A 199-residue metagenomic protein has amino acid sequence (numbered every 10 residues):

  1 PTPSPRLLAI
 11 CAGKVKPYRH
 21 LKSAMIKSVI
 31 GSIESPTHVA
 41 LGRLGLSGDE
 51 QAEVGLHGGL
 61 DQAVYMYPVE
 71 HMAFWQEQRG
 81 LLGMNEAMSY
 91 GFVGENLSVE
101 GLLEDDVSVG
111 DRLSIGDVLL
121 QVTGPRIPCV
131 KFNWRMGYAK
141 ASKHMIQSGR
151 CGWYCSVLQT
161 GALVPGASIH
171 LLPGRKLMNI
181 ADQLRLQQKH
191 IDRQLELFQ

Functional and structural regions predicted by a protein language model:
P1-I115, L119-K131, K140, P173-Q199: Electropositive, beta-rich accessory/interaction domains or terminal extensions that provide binding surfaces
G94, C151-G152, G166: Hydrophobic, well-ordered secondary-structure segments
G110, T160, V164-A167: Loop/turn positions that initiate beta-strands
M136-V157: A conserved acidic, glycine/proline-rich C-terminal tail/linker
